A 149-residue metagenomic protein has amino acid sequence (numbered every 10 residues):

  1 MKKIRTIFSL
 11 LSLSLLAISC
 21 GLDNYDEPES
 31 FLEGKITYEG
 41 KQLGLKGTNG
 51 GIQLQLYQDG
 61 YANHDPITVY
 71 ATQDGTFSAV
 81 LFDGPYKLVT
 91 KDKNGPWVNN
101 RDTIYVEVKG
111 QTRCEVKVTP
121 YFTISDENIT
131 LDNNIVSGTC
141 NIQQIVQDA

Functional and structural regions predicted by a protein language model:
L16-S19: C-terminal motif of bacterial Sec signal peptides marking the signal peptidase cleavage site
N24-Y25, K35-G50, I145: Structural motif
S30-K41, G75, G138: A short, amphipathic beta-strand motif
K41-H64, A149: Short, ordered, surface-exposed loop/turn motifs in non-cytosolic proteins
I67-T72: Short beta-strand segments within Ig-like beta-sandwich modules, predominantly Fibronectin type-III
G75, L81-P96: A short, solvent-exposed beta-strand micro-motif common in secreted/extracellular proteins
K93-Y121: Structured interaction patches on ligand/partner-binding surfaces of diverse proteins
K117-D148: Compositionally biased low-complexity segments at domain edges in trafficked proteins and select soluble regulators
